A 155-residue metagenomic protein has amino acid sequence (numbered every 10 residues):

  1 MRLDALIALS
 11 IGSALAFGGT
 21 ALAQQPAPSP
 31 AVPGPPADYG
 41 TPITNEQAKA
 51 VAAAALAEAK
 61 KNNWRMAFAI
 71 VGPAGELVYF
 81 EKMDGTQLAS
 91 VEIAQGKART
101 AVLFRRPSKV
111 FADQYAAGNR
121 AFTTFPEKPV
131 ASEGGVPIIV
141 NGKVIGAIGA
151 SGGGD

Functional and structural regions predicted by a protein language model:
M1-L9: Bacterial N-terminal signal peptides that target proteins for export
A8-G18: Bacterial N-terminal signal peptides
L22-D155: Flexible, solvent-exposed loop/hinge segments and secondary-structure transition points
